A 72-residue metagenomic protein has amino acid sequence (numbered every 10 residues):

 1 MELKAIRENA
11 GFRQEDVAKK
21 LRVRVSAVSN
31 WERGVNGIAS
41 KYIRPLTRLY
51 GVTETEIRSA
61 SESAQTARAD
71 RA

Functional and structural regions predicted by a protein language model:
M1, A5, S26-S29: Positions in alpha-helical segments
M1, S40-K41: A generic alpha-helix surface/boundary motif
E2-K20, P45, D70: Short basic helix-loop element that most often maps to the first helix and adjoining turn of HTH DNA-binding modules
R22, K41-E56: DNA major-groove recognition helix of helix-turn-helix/homeodomain DNA-binding modules
V23-I38: Recognition helix of helix-turn-helix/homeodomain-like DNA-binding domains that insert into the DNA major groove
N30, R48, T55-A72: Short, charged recognition helix plus adjacent turn of helix-turn-helix-like nucleic-acid-binding domains
